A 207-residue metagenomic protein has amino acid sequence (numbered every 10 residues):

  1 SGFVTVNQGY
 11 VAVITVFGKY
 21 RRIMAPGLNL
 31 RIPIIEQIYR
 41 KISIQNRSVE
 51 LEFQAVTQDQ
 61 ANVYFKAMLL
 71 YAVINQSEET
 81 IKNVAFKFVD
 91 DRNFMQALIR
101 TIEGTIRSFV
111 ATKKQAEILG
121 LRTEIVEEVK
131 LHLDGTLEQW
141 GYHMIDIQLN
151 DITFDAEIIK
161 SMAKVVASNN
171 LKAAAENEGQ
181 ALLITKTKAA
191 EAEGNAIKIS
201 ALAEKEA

Functional and structural regions predicted by a protein language model:
F3-V6, Y10-A25, I35-N169: Amphipathic, interface-forming alpha-helical segments with heptad-repeat character
P26-L30: A short, sequence-level motif marking secondary-structure junctions
E157-A207: Long, charge-rich amphipathic alpha-helical coiled-coil "stalk/tentacle" segments that mediate oligomerization
